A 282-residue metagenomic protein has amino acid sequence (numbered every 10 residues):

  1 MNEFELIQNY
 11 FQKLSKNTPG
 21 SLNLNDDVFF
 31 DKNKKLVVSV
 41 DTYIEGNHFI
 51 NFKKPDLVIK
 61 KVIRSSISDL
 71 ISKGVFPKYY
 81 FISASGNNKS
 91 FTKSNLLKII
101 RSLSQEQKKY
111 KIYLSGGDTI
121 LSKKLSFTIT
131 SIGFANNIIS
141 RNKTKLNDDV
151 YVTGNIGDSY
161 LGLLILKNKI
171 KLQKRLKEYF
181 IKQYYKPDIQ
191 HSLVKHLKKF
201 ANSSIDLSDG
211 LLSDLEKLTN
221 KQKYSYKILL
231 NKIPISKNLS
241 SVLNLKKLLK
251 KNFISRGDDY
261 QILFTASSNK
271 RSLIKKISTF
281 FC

Functional and structural regions predicted by a protein language model:
M1-C282: Helix-biased detector of long, well-ordered alpha-helical tracts
